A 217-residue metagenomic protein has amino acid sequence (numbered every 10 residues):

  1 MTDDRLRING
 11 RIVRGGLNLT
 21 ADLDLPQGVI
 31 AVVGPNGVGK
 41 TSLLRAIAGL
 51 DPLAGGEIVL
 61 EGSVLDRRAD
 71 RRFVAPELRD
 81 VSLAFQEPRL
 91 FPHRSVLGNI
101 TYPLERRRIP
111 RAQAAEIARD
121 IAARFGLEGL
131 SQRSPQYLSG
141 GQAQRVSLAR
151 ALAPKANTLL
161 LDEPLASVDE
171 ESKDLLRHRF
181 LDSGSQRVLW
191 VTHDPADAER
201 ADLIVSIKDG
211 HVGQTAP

Functional and structural regions predicted by a protein language model:
S63-D66, E105, A112-L130: Conserved ABC ATPase "signature" region
L65-S82, R106, S183: ABC ATPase NBD coupling module
H93-Y102: Short coil-to-helix segment of the ABC ATPase nucleotide-binding domain corresponding to the Q-loop/switch region
S134-L138, Q142: Conserved ABC ATPase signature
L148, V191: Hydrophobic anchor residue at the start of the ABC signature
A153-N157: A short, proline-enriched helix->beta-strand linker immediately N-terminal to the Walker B motif in ABC-type P-loop
L159-E163: Catalytic Walker B motif of ABC-type/P-loop ATPase nucleotide-binding domains
